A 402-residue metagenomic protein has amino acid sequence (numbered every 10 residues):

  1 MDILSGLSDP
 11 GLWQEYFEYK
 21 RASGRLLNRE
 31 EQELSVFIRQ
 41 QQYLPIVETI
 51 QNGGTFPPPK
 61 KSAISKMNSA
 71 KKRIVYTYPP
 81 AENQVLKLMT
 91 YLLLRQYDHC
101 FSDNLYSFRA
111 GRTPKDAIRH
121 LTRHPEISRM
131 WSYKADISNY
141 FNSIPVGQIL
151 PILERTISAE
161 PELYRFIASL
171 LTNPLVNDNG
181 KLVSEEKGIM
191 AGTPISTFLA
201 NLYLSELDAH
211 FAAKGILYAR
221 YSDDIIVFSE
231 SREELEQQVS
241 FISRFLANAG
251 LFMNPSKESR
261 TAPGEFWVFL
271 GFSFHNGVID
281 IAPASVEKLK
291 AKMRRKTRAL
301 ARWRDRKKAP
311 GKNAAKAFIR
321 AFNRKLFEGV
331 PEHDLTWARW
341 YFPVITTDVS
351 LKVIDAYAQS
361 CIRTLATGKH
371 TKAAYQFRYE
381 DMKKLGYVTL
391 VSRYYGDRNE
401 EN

Functional and structural regions predicted by a protein language model:
M1-L44, K369, Y375-G386, L390-N402: Non-catalytic, polymerase-adjacent accessory regions of viral genome-replication enzymes
D2-I3, T90-A135, N139-P145: Active-site-proximal segment of RNA-dependent polymerases
R21-L34, S65-Y76, C100-D103: Glycine-/proline-rich flexible loop or hinge segments
V47-A70, R165-G180: Reverse-transcriptase-like RNA-dependent polymerase core
P59, R220-D223, S256: Short Gly/Ser/Thr- and Asp/Glu-enriched loop/turn motifs at secondary-structure junctions
K72-F101, E186-A212: Conserved pre-motif C helix in the palm subdomain of viral-like polymerases
K87, G180, S184, A209 (+2 more regions): Right-hand nucleic-acid polymerase module
H120-S222, I226-F245, A249-L251, T261-F266: Conserved polymerase palm-domain catalytic core
